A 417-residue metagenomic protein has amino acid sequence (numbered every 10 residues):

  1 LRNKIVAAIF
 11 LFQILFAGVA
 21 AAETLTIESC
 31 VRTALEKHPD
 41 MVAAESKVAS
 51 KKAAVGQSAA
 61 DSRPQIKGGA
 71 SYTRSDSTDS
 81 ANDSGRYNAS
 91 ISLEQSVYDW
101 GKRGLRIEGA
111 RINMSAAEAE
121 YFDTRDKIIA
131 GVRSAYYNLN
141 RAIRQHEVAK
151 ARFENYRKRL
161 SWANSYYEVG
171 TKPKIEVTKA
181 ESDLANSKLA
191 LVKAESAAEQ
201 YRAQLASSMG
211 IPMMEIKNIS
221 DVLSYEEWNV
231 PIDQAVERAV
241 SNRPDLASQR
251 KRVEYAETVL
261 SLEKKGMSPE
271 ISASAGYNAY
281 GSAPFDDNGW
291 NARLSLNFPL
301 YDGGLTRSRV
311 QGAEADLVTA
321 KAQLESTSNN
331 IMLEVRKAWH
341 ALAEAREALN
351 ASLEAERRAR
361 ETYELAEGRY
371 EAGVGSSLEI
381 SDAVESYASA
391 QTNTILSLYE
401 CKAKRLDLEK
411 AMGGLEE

Functional and structural regions predicted by a protein language model:
L1-I9: Bacterial N-terminal signal peptides that target proteins for export
R2, T124-R238, A338-A341, A345-A348 (+2 more regions): Periplasmic alpha-helical coiled-coil/stalk elements that build and connect Gram-negative outer-membrane
A8-A17: Bacterial N-terminal signal peptides
A21-G69, P173, M213-E254, L300 (+2 more regions): Bacterial Sec-pathway N-terminal export signals of envelope proteins
V42, Q65-G85, E94-D123, A247 (+4 more regions): Small/polar (Gly/Ser/Thr/Ala-rich) solvent-exposed segments that form structured loops/beta-strands/short helices used
A43-S58, T124-A151, K158, N164-S165 (+4 more regions): Amphipathic alpha-helical coiled-coil segments
R86-N88, S134, K179, N186 (+2 more regions): Transmembrane beta-barrel architecture of outer-membrane proteins
A194, P244, S397: Metallo-beta-lactamase
